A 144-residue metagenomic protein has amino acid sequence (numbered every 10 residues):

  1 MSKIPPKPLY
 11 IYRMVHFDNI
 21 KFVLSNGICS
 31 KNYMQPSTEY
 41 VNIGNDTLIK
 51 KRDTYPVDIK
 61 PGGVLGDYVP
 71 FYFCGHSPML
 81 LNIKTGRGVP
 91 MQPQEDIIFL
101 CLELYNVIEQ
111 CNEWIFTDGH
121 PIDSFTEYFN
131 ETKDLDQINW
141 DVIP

Functional and structural regions predicted by a protein language model:
M1-F73, S77-P144: Active-site-proximal loop/hinge segments that shape catalytic or ion-binding/gating pockets
